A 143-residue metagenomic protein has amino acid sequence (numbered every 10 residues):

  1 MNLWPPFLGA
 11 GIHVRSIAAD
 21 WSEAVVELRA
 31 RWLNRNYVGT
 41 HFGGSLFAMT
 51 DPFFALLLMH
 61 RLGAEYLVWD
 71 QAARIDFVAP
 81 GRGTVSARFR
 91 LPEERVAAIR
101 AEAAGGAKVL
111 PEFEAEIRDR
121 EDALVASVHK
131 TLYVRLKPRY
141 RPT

Functional and structural regions predicted by a protein language model:
M1-V25, T143: Non-catalytic linker/capping segments at the edges of enzyme domains
L8-A10, S22-A24, W69-A73, G83-A87 (+1 more regions): A generic structural signal for short beta-strands and their flanking turns/coil linkers
G9-V14, Q71-F77, A98-R100: Short structured motifs
H13, R74-D76, R88-R90, E116 (+1 more regions): Residues located in well-ordered beta-strands
I17-E23, V78-V85, R118-A123: A short, structured loop/turn motif at beta-sheet edges
L33-F53: Hot-dog-fold acyl-thioester-processing enzymes
L57-E94: Hydrophobic beta-strand-centered segment that forms part of the acyl-chain substrate-binding groove
G81-R82, P92-T143: HotDog/MaoC-like acyl-thioester-processing domains
